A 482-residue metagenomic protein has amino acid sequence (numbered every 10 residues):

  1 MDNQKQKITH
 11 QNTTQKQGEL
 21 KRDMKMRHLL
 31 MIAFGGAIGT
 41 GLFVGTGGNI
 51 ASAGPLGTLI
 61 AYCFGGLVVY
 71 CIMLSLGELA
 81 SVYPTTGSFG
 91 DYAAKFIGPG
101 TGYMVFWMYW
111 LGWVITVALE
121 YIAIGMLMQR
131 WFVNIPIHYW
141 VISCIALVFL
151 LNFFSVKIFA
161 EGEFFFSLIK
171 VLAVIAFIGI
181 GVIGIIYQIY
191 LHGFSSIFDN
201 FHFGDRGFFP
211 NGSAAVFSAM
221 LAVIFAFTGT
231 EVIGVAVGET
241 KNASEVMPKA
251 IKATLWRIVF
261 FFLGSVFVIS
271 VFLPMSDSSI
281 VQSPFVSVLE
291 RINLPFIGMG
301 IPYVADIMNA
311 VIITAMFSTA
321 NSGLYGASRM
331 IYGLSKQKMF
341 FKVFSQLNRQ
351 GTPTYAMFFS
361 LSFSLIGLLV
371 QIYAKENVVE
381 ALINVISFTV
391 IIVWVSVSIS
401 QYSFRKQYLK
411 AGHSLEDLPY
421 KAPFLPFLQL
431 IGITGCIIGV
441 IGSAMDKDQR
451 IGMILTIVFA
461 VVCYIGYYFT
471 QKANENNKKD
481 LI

Functional and structural regions predicted by a protein language model:
M1-G47, A51-L56, V69-Y70, L74 (+4 more regions): Membrane-interface "cap" regions at the ends of multi-pass membrane proteins
K21, G45-W140, C144, L150 (+3 more regions): Extracellular loop-to-transmembrane helix junctions
M24-F43, F203-L263, V268-F272, P302-L324: Hydrophobic, membrane-embedded alpha-helices of multi-pass small-molecule transporters
T85, M108-I122, F227-T240, P302-K342 (+3 more regions): Membrane-helix boundary/coupling elements in multi-pass transport proteins
D91, G98, R130, H202 (+3 more regions): TM-loop-TM module centered on a large, flexible mid-protein loop between adjacent transmembrane helices in multi-pass
G125, H138-F198, T228, I251-W256 (+2 more regions): Membrane-interface loop-to-helix entry segments
F165-F166, V343-T354, W394-D448, N477 (+1 more regions): C-terminal membrane-solvent junction of multi-pass transporters and transport-like membrane proteins
V171-G204, F267-L273, W394-A411, T470-E475: Hydrophobic alpha-helical segments and their helix-loop junctions in multi-pass secondary transporters
